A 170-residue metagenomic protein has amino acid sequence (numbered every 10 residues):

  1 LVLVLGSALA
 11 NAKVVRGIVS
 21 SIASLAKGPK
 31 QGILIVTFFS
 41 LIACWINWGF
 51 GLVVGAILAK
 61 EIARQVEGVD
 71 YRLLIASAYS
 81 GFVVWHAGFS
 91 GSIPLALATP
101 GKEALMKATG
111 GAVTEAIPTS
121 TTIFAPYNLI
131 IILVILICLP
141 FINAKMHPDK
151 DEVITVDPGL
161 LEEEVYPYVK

Functional and structural regions predicted by a protein language model:
L1-V66: Membrane-embedded alpha-helical segments and adjacent helix-loop junctions characteristic of multi-pass solute
S24, G28, D70, T122-A125 (+1 more regions): General structural signal for secondary-structure boundaries
F50-V54, G88-I93, Y168-K170: Short, charged low-complexity intrinsically disordered segments located at boundaries of structured domains
L58-V153: Membrane-core helix-loop-helix motifs of multi-pass transport proteins
K145-K170: Intrinsically disordered, low-complexity non-transmembrane regions of multi-pass membrane transporters
